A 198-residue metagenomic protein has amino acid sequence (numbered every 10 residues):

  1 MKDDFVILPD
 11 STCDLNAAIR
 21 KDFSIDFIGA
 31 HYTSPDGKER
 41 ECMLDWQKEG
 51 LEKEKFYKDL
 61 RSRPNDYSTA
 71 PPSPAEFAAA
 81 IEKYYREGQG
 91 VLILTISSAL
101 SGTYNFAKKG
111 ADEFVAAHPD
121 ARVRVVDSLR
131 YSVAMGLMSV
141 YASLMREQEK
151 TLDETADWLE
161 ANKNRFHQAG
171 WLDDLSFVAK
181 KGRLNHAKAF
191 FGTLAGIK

Functional and structural regions predicted by a protein language model:
K2-D4, T12-R20, I25-D26, H31-R40 (+5 more regions): Mixed-charge interfacial surface used for oligomerization/domain docking and macromolecular partner engagement
D4-V6, G90: Residues that mark the start of a beta-strand
V6-E76: N-terminal glycine-rich anion-binding loop in soluble enzyme alpha/beta folds
K55-L60, G88-V91, N164-Q168, L175: Generic detector of short, locally flexible boundary/turn motifs and exposed helical patches
L60-R61, Y85, R146, A179: Hydrophobic residues in alpha-helical segments
L60-S62, G88-I93, V115-V126: Glycine/charged-rich beta-loop-alpha catalytic/anionic-binding loops adjacent to active sites
R61-L100, N105, K109, A156: Glycine-rich phosphate- or other oxyanion-binding loops that anchor nucleotides, phosphorylated ligands
